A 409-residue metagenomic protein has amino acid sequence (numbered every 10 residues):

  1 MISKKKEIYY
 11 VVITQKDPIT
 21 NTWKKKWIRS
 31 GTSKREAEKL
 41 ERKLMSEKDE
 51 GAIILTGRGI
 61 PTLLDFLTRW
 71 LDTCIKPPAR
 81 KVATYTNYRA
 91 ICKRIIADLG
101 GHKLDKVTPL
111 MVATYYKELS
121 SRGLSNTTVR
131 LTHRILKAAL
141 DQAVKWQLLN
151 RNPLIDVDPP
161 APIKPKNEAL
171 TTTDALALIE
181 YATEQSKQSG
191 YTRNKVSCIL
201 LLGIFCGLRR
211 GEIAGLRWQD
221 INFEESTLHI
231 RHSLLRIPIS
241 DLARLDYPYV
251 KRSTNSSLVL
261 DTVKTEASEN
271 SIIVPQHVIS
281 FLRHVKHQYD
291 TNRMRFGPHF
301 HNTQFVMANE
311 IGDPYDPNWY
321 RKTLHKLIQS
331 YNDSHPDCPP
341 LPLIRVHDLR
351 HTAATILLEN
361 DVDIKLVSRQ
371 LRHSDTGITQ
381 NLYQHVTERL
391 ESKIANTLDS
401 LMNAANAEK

Functional and structural regions predicted by a protein language model:
M1-S30, H232-T254: Short, Arg/Lys-rich segments that mark the N-terminal edge of DNA/RNA- and chromatin-recognition modules
K5-Y9, Q15-A113, D290-T303, E388: N-terminal DNA-binding module of tyrosine recombinases/phage integrases
L71-P153, K164-K166, S186-N194, D313-R321 (+2 more regions): N-terminal core-binding DNA-recognition domain of tyrosine site-specific recombinases/integrases
R122, N126, E180-R193, C206 (+4 more regions): Short, basic (Lys/Arg/His-rich) helix/loop patches that form interaction surfaces in the mid-to-C-terminal regions
R130, K145, L149-R151, D156-L216 (+5 more regions): Basic, Lys/Arg- and aromatic-enriched nucleic-acid-binding interface segment
A169, H232-L234, L371-N396: Catalytic-site neighborhood detector that most strongly recognizes the C-terminal catalytic loop/helix of tyrosine
E180, E184-K187, E225, H232-E269 (+3 more regions): C-terminal secondary-structure termini that scaffold catalytic or DNA-interacting sites
D220-L228, V362-L382: Short, polar N-cap/turn motifs at the start of nucleic acid-interacting alpha helices
